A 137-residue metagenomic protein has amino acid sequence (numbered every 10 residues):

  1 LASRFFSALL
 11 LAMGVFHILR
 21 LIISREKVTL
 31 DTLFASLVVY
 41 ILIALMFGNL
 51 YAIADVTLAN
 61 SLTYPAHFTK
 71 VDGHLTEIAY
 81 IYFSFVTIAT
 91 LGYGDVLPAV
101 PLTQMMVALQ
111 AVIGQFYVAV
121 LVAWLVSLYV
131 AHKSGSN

Functional and structural regions predicted by a protein language model:
L1, L9-V28: Internal transmembrane alpha-helix with an interfacial aromatic "cap," most often the third helix
L1-L9, I78-I81: Structural signature of hydrophobic alpha-helical transmembrane segments
A2, L33-F34, I81, M105: Hydrophobic alpha-helical transmembrane segments
A12-L19, I43, F47, T90 (+1 more regions): Alpha-helical transmembrane segments of polytopic integral membrane proteins, especially the permease/helical cores
F16-I23, Y51, D55, A123-V130: Membrane-water interface at transmembrane helix exits
K27-I41: Interfacial segments of alpha-helical transmembrane regions
V38, A44-Y82: Outer-pore turret/helix-boundary of cation channels
H74-G135: Pore domain of cation channels
